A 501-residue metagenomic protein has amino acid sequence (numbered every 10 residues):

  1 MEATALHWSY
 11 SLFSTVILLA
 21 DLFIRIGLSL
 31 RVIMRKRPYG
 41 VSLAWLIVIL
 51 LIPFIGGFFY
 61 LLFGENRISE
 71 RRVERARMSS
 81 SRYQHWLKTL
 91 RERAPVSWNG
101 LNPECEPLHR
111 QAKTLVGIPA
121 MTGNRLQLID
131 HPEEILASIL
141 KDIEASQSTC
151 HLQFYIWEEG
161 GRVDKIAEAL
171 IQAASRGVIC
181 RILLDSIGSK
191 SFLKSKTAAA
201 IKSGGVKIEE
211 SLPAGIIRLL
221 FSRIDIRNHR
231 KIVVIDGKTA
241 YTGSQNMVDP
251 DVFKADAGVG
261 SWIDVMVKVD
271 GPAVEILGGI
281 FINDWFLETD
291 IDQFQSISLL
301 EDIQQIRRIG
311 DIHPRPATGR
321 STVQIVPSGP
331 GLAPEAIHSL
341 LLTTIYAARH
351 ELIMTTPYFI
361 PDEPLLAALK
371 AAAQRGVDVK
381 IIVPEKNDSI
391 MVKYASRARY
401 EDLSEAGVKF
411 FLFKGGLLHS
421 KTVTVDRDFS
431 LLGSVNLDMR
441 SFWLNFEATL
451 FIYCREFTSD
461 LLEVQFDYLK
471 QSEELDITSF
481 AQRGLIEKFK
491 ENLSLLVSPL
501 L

Functional and structural regions predicted by a protein language model:
M1-S339, T343, A347, A371 (+7 more regions): N-terminal localization/anchoring segments of enzymes in phospholipid and broader phosphate metabolism
Y155, P357-Y358, V392: Glycine- and other small-residue-rich loops at beta-strand/loop junctions that grip anionic moieties
Y358-V379, P384, S389: Helical hairpin unit composed of two closely spaced alpha helices linked by a short loop
E363-L366, K393-A395, V425, W443: Histidine/acidic-residue-rich catalytic or RNA/ligand-binding cores of hydrolases and nuclease-related proteins
F410-K414: Active-site donor-binding acidic/aromatic loop of nucleotide-activated sugar and phosphosugar transferases involved
K421: Catalytic-core elements of nucleic-acid end-processing and repair enzymes
